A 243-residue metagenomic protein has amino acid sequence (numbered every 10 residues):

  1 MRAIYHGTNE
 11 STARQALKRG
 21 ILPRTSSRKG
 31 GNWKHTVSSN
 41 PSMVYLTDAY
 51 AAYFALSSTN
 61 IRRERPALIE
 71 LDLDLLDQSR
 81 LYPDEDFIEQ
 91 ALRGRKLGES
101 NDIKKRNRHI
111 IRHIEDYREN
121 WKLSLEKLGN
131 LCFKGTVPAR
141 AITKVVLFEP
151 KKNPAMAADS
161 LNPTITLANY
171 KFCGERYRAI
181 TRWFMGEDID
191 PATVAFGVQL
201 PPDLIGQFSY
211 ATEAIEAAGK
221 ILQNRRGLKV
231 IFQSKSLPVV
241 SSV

Functional and structural regions predicted by a protein language model:
M1-S42, S58-T59: ADP-ribose/NAD+-binding catalytic cleft of ART/PARP-like enzymes
Y5-T8, L46-D48, L71-D74: Short His-Asn-centered micro-motif
S11, Y50-Y53, L73-Q78: Short, charged/polar surface micro-motifs in flexible loops or helix N-caps
A13-R14, F54, G219: Generic detector of well-ordered alpha-helical segments enriched in charged/polar residues, highlighting helical
K18, Y45, K105-R108: Intrinsic low-complexity, intrinsically disordered segments enriched in polar/basic residues
S39-P41, T47, E64-L68: Short connector loops at helix/strand junctions that flank enzyme active sites, especially segments positioning acidic
Y50-E64: Short active-site loop/helix that positions an aromatic residue
E64-V243: Active-site and NAD+-binding cores of ADP-ribose-processing enzymes
